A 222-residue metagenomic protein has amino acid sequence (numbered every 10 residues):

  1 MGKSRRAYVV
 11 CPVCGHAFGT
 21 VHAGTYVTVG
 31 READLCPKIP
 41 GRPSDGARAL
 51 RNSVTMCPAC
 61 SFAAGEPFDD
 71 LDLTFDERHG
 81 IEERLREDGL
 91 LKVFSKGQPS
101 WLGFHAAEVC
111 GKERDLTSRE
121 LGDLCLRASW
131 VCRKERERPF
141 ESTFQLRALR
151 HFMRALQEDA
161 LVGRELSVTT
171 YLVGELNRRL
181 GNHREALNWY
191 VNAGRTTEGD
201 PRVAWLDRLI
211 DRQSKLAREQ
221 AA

Functional and structural regions predicted by a protein language model:
M1-G80: N-terminal cysteine/histidine-rich coordination modules
F18, C110-R114, C132, F152-D159 (+1 more regions): Alpha-helical junction/boundary sensor with strong preference for TPR arrays
D76-E137, R164-R179: Amphipathic alpha-helical repeat scaffolds of TPR domains
G103-A106, C125, F144, H151 (+1 more regions): Alpha-helical solenoid repeat scaffolds, predominantly canonical TPR units
E113-L116, F140, L161, E198-R202 (+1 more regions): Structural signature of alpha-solenoid helical repeat scaffolds
G163-E175, R179, D200-A222: TPR/TPR-like alpha-solenoid helical repeat scaffolds
